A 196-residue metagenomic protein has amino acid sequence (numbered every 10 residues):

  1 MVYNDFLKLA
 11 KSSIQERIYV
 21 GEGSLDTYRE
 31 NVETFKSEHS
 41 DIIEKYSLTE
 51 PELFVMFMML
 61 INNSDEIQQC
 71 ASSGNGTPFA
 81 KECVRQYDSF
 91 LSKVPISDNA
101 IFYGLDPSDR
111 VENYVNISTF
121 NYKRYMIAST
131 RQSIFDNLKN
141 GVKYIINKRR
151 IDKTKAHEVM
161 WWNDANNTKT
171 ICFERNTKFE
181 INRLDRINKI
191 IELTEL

Functional and structural regions predicted by a protein language model:
M1-L196: Mono-ADP-ribosyltransferase
